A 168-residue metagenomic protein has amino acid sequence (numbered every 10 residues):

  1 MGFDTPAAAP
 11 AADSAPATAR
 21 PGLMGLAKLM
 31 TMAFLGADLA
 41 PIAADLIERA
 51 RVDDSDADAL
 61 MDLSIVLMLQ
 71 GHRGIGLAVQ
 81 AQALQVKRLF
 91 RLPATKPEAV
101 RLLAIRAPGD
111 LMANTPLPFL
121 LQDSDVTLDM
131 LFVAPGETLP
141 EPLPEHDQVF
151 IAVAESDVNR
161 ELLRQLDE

Functional and structural regions predicted by a protein language model:
F3-L92: Alpha-helical protein-protein interaction scaffolds
L92-E98, A104-E168: Conserved N-proximal alpha/beta basic substrate-recognition cap immediately N-terminal to, or forming the N-lobe
